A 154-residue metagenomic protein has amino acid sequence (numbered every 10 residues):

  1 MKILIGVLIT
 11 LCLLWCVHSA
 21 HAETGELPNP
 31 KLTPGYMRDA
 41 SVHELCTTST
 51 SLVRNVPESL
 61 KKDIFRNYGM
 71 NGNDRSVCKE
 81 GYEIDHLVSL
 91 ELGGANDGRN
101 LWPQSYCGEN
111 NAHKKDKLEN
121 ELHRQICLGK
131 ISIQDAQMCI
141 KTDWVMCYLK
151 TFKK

Functional and structural regions predicted by a protein language model:
M1-I5: Positively charged n-region of N-terminal signal peptides that target proteins for export
V7-W15: Bacterial N-terminal signal peptides
W15-E23: Bacterial Sec-dependent signal peptides at the C-terminal "C-region" and cleavage site
A22-A112, D116: Betabetaalpha-Me/HNH-type nuclease active-site subdomain
R66-Y68, G72, T142-K154: Short, low-complexity, Pro/Ser/Thr/Gly-rich segments in the mature regions of secreted, periplasmic
G93-A95, R99, A112-D143, K150: Polybasic, low-complexity binding patches
